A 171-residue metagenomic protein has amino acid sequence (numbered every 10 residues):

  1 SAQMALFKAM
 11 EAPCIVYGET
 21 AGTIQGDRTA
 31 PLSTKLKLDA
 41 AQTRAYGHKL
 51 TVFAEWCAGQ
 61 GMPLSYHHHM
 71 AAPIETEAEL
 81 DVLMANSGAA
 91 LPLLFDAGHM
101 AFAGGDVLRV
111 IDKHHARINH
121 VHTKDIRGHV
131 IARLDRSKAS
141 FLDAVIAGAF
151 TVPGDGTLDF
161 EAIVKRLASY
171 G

Functional and structural regions predicted by a protein language model:
S1, D143-V145, G156, R166-G171: Short, intrinsically disordered, charge-balanced linker/junction segments flanking boundaries in proteins
A2-L93: Active-site acidic/histidine proton-transfer and metal-coordination neighborhood in alpha/beta enzyme cores
A2-P13, D106-N119, E161-S169: Short amphipathic alpha-helices and their capping/turn segments at secondary-structure boundaries
K8, K35-K37, K49, K113 (+3 more regions): Context-gated lysine
C14, G98-A101, F160, G171: Broad hydrophobic/π-residue packing in well-ordered secondary structure
E19-A21, D125, G171: Short, small-residue-rich loop/turn micro-motifs
T43, D155-A162: Glycine-rich S-adenosyl-L-methionine
T51-V152, T157: Acidic/histidine-rich catalytic cores of soluble enzymes
